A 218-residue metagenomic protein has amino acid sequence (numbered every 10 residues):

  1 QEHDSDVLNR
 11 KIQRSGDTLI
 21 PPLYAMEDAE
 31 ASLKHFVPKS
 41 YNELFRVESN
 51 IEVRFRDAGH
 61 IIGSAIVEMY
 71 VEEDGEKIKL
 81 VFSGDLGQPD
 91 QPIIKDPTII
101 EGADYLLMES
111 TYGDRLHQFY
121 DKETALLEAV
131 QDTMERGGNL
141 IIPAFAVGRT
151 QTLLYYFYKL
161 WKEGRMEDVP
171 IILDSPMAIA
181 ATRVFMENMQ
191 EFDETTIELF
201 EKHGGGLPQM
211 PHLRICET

Functional and structural regions predicted by a protein language model:
Q1-T152, Y158-R165: His/Asp/Glu-rich metal-coordinating catalytic cores of metallo-dependent phosphodiesterases/hydrolases acting on
A129-T218: Hard-cation-handling environments
